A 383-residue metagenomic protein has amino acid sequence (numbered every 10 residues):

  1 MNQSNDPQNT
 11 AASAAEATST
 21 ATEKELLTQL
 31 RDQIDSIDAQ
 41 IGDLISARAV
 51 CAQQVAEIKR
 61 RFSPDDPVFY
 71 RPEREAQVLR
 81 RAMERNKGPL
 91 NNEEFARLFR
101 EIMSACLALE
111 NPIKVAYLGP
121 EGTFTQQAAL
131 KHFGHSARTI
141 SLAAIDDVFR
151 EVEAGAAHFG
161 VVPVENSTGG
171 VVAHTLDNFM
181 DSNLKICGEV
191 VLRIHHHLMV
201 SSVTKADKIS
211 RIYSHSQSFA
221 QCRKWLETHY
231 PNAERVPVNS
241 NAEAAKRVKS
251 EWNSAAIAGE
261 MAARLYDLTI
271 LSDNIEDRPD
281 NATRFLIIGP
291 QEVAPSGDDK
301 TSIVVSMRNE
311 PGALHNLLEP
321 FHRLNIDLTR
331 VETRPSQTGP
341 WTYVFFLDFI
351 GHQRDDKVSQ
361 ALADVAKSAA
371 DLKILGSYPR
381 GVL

Functional and structural regions predicted by a protein language model:
M1-L383: Domain-level signature for soluble enzymes in the chorismate/prephenate branch of the shikimate pathway
